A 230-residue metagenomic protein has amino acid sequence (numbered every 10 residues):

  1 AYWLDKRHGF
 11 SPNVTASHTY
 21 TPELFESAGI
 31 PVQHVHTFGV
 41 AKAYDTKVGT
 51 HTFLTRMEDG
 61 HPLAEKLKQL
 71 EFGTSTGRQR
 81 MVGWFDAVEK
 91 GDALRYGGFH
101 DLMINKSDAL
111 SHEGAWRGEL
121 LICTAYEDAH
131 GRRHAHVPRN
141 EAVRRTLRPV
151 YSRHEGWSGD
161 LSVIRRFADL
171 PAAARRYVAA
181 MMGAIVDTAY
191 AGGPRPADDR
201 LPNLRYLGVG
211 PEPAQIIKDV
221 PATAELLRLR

Functional and structural regions predicted by a protein language model:
A1-R230: Non-transmembrane, aqueous-exposed alpha-helical and coiled segments at domain scale
